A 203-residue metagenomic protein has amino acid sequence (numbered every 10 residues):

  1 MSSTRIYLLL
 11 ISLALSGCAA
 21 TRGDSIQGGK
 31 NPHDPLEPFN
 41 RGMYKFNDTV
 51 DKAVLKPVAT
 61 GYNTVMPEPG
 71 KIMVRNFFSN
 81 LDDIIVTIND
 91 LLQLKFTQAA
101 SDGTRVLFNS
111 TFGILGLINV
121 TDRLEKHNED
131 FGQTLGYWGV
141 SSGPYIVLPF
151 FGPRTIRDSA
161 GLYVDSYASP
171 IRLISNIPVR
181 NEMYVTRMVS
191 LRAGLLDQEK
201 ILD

Functional and structural regions predicted by a protein language model:
M1-Y7: Bacterial N-terminal signal peptides that target proteins for export
S3, G28, N76, V120 (+1 more regions): Sparse, context-dependent recognition of short Cys/His-centered cofactor- or disulfide-binding micro-motifs
L8, S12-F96, N176-D203: N-terminal targeting leaders of membrane proteins
Q27-K30, Q133, W138-D203: A structured, mid-to-C-terminal "fold-capping" secondary-structure block
N80-I156: Mid-length scaffold segments of soluble, non-membrane domains
